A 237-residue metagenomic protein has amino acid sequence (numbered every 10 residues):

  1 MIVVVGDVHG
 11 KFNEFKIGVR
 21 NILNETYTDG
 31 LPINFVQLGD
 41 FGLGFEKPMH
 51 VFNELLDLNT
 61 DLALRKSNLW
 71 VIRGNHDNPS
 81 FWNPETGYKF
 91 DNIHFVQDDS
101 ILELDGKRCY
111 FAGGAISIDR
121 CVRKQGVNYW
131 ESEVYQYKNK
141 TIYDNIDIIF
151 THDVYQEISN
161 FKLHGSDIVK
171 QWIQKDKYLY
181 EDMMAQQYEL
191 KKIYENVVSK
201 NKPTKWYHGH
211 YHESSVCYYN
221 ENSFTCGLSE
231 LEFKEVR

Functional and structural regions predicted by a protein language model:
V4-G6, F35-D40, N68-H76, V96-Q97 (+4 more regions): Active-site neighborhood of phospho(di)ester-bond hydrolases with catalytic His/Asp-centered motifs
V5, K11-L104: Core catalytic region of metal-dependent phosphoesterases/phosphodiesterases, especially metallo-beta-lactamase-like
D29-I33, K66, G106, Y143-I146 (+2 more regions): A general structural motif
G44, I158, S215: Short glycine-rich, flexible loops that bind phosphorylated cofactors or substrates
L55-K66, I142-Y143, V197-N201, Y219: Short, conserved loop/helix-junction motifs that constitute active-site signature segments in enzyme catalytic cores
I72-D182: Conserved catalytic scaffold of divalent metal-dependent phosphoesterases
L102-D105, E195-K200, Y211-R237: Binuclear metal-dependent phosphoesterase catalytic core
K138-N139, Q186-K200: A short, acidic, amphipathic alpha-helical segment used as a generic capping/interface helix at domain edges
